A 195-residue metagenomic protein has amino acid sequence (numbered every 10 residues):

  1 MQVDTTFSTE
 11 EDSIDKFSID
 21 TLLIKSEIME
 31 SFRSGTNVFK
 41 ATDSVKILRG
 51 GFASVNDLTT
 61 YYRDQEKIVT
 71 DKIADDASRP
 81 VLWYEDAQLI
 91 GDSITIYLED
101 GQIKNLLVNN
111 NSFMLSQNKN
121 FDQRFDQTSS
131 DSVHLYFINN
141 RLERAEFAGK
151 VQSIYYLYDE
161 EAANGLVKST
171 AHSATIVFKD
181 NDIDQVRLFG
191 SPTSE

Functional and structural regions predicted by a protein language model:
M1-E195: Mature-chain termini and adjacent capping regions
